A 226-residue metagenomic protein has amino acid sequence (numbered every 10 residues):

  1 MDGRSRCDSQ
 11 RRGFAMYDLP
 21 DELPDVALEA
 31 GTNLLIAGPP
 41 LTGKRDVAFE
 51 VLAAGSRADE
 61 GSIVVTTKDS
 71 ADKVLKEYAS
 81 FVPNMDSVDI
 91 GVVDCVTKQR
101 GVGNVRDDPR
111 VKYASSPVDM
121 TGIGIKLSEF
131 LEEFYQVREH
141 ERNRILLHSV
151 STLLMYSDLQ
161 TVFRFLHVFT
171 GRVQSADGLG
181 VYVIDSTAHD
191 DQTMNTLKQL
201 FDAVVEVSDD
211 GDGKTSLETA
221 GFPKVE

Functional and structural regions predicted by a protein language model:
M1-A15: Short, Lys/Arg-enriched N-terminal segments with co-localized hydrophobic residues within the first ~10-30 amino acids
G13-A79: Glycine-rich P-loop/Walker A and Walker A-like loops and their local beta1-loop-alpha1 context in P-loop NTPases
T42, Y78-P117: Nucleotide-state-sensitive switch-loop elements of NTP-binding domains
S70-L75, R100-V102, H189-Q192: Short, charged/polar "capping" segments at the starts of alpha-helices and the immediately preceding loops
V74-N84, T193-K198: Short, aromatic/basic amphipathic alpha-helical patches
Q99-V168: Phosphate-binding/switch loop-helix module in NTP-utilizing enzymes
T152, R164-A188: Substrate-engagement module of ASCE P-loop NTPases
L179, V183-E226: Phosphate-binding/switch region of NTP-binding enzymes
